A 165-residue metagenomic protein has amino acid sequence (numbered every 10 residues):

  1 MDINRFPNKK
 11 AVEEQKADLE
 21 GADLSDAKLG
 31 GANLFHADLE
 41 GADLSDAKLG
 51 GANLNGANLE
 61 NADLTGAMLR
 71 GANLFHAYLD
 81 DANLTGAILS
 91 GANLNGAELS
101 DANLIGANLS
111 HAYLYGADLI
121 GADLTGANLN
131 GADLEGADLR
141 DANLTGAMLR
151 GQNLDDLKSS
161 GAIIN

Functional and structural regions predicted by a protein language model:
M1-G51, N55-N61, T65-G96, S100-G106 (+3 more regions): Intrinsic low-complexity/IDR segments
